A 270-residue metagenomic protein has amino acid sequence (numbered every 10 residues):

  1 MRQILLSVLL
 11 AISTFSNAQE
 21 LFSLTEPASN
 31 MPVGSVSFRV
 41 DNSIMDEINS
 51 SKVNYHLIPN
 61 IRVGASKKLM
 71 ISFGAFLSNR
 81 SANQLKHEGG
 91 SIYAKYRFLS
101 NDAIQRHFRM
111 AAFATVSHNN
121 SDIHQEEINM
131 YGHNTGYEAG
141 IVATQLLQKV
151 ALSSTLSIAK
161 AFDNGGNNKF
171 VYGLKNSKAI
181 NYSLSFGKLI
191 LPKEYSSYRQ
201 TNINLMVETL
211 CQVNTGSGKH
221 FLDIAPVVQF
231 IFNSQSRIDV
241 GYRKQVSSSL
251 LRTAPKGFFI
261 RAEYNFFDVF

Functional and structural regions predicted by a protein language model:
I4-S13: Sec-dependent N-terminal signal peptides
A18-S154, I158-D163, G173-F270: Transmembrane beta-barrel domains of Gram-negative outer membranes and organellar outer membranes
N168-F170: Extended low-complexity, intrinsically disordered segments associated with secretion/export and membrane-tethering
